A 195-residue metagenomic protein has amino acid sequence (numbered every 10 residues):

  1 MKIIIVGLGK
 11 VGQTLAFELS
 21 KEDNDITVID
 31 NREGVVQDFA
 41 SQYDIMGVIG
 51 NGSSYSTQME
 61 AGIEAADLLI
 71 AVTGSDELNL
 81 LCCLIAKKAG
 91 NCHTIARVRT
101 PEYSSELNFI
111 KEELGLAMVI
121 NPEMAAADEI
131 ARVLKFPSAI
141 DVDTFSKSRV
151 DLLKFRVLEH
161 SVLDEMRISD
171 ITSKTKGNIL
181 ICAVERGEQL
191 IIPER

Functional and structural regions predicted by a protein language model:
M1-R195: Cytosolic regulatory regions of ion transport systems
